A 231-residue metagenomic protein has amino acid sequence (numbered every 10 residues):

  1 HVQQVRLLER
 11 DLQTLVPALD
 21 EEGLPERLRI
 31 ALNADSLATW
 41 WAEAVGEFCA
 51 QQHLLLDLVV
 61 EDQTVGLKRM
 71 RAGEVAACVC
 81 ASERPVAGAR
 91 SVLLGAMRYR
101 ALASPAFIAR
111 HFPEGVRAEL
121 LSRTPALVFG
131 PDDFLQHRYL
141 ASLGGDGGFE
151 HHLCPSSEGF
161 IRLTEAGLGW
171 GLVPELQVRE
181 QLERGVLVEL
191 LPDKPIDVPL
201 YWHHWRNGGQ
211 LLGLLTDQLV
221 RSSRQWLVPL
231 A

Functional and structural regions predicted by a protein language model:
H1-E21: Alpha-helical "hinge/linker" immediately C-terminal to small N-terminal DNA-binding modules
H1-Q4, W40, N207-S222: Short amphipathic alpha-helical coupling segments at ligand-binding clamshell hinges and other catalytic/signaling
E9, D20-L28, E119-R123: Immediate post-signal peptide segment of exported/extracytoplasmic ligand-binding proteins
P17, G23-A87: Central regulatory/effector-binding core of bacterial HTH transcription factors
D62-Q63, C80-P85, S104-P105, S156 (+1 more regions): Beta->alpha turn/N-cap motifs
R71, R90-L168, E180-D197, R224-A231: C-terminal regulatory
A76-A81, G169-V173, L190: Paired acidic/hydrophobic, glycine-rich loop segments that form the ligand-binding mouth/hinge of periplasmic-binding
L200-H204: A short beta-strand structural signal in non-transmembrane regions
